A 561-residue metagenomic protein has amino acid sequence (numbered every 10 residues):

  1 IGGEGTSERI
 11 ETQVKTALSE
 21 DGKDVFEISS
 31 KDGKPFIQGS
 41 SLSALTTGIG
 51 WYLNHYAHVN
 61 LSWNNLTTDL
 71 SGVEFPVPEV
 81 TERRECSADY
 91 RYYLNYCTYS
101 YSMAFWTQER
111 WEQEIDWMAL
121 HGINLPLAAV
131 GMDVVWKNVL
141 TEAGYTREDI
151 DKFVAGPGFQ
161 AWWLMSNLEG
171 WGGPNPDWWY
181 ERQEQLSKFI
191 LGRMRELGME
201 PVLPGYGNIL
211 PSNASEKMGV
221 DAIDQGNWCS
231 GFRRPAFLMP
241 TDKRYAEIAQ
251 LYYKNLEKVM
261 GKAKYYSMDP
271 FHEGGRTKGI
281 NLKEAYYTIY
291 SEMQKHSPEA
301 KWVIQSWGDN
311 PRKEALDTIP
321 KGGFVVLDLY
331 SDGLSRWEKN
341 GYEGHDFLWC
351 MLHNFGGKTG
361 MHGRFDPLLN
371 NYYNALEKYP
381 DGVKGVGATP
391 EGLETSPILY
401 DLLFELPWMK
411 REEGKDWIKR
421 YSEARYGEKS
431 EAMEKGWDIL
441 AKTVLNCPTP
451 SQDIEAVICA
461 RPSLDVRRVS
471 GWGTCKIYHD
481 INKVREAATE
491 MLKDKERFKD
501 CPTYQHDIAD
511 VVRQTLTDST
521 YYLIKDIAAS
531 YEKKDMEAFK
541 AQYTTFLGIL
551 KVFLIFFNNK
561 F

Functional and structural regions predicted by a protein language model:
I1-A88: Contiguous, structured surface segment used for ligand recognition
S30-K31, N95-Y99, I524-D526: Acidic/histidine-rich, surface-exposed loop or edge segments in extracytoplasmic proteins
K34-G39, S100-A104, D177: Second-shell loop/turn segments in exported
N60, N64-F75, R83, L94-T98 (+7 more regions): Catalytic-core regions of glycoside hydrolase
E82-R83, W106-E109: Catalytic and substrate-binding clefts that recognize carbohydrates or anionic sugar/phosphate headgroups
A88-T107, M118: Active-site-adjacent substrate/metal-binding segments within catalytic domains of carbohydrate-active enzymes
C501, Q505-L554: Ordered core of a single globular domain
